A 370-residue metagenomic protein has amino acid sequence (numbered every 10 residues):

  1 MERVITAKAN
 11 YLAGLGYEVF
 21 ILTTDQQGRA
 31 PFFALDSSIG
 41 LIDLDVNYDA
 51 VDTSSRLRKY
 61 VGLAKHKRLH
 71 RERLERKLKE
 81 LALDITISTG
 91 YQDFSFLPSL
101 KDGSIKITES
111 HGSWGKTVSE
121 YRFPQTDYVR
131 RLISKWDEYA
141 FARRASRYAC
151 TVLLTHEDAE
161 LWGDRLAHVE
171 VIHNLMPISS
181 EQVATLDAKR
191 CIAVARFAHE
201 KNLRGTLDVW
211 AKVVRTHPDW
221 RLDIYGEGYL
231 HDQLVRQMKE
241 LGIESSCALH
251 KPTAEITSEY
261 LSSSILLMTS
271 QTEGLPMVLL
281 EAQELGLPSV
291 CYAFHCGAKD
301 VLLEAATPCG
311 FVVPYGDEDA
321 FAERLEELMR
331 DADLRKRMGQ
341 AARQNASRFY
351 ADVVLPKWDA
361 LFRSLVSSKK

Functional and structural regions predicted by a protein language model:
Y11, Y17-V61, L161: N-terminal strand-loop element at the rim of the active site of nucleotide-sugar-dependent glycosyltransferases
R73-R76, V129-C150: Membrane-proximal helix-turn-helix segments that form the acceptor-binding/catalytic region of lipid-linked
I85-I87, L100-Y121, R131, V152: Active-site proximal beta-strand in glycosyltransferases
E157, L175: Carbohydrate-associated surface elements
V183-W210: Conserved donor-binding/catalytic core segment of Leloir-type glycosyltransferases
P252, Q271: Aromatic "clamp/platform" in nucleotide-sugar-dependent glycosyltransferases that forms part of the donor/acceptor
L303-D319, E327-A332: Conserved acidic donor-binding segment of nucleotide-sugar-dependent glycosyltransferases
A320, E327, L334-R348, K357-A360: A short, well-ordered alpha-helix in the C-terminal region of glycosyltransferases
